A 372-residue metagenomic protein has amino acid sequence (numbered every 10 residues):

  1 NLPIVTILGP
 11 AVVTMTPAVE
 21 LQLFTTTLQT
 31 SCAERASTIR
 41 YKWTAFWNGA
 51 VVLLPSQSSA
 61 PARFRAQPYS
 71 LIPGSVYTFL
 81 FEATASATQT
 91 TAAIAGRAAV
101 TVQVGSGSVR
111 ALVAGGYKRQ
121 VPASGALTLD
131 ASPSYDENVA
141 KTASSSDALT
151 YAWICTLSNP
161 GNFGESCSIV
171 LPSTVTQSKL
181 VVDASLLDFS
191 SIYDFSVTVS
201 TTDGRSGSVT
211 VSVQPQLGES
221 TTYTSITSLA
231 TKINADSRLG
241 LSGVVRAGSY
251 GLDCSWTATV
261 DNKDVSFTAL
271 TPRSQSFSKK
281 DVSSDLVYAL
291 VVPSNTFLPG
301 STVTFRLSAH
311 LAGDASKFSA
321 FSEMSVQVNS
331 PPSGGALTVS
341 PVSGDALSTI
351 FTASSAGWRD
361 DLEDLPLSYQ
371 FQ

Functional and structural regions predicted by a protein language model:
N1, A92, G96-V104, G207-Q216 (+1 more regions): C-terminal edge beta-strand
L2-G9, G107-G115, E219-S228, P331-V339: Proline-enriched interdomain boundary motifs that mark the N-terminal boundary and often initiate the first structured
V12-V19, R119-G125, A230-S237, S340-T349: Short, solvent-exposed loop/linker segments at the N-terminal edge of repeated beta-sheet extracellular domains
Q22-R35, T128-S145, L241-S249, V342 (+1 more regions): Acidic, Ser/Thr
A33-W43, A140-A152, G248-A258, T349 (+1 more regions): Solvent-exposed loop segments of extracellular immunoglobulin-like
A36, A45-P61, S144, C155-Q177 (+2 more regions): Low-complexity "stalk/linker" and mucin-like segments enriched in Ser/Thr/Pro/Ala/Gly
S75-F79, S191-F195, P299-F305: Exposed beta-strand face motif in extracellular beta-rich ectodomains
F81-A83, V197, L307-A309: Hydrophobic/tyrosine-rich beta-strand signature of extracellular beta-sandwich/beta-rich modules, prominently
